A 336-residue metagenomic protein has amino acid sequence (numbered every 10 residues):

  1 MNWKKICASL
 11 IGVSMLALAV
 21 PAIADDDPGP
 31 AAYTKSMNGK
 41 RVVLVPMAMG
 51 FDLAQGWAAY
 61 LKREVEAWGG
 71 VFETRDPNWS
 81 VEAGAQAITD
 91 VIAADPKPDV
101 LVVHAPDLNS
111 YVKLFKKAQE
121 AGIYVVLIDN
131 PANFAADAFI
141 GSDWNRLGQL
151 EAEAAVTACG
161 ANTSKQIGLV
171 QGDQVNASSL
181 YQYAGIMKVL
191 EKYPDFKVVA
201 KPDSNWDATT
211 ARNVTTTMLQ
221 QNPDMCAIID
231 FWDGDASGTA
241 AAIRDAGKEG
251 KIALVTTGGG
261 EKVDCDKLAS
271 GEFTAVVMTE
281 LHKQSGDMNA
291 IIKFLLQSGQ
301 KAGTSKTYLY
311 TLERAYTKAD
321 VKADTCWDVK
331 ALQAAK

Functional and structural regions predicted by a protein language model:
M1-R41, P96, K116-I123, A323 (+1 more regions): Short, low-complexity disordered leader/linker segments with a strong preference for bacterial N-terminal type II
D25-K40, Q174, S178, V189-L190 (+1 more regions): Hinge/cleft segment of the Venus flytrap/periplasmic-binding protein
D27-Y60, E64-W68, F72-T89, V103-L108 (+3 more regions): Extracytoplasmic "Venus flytrap"
G29, S36-M37, G84, I140-Q166 (+4 more regions): Hydrophobic alpha-helical segments within soluble ligand-binding/sensing domains
L53-A67, L147-A154, A177-F196, T210 (+5 more regions): Short, solvent-exposed amphipathic alpha-helices that sit in or adjacent to ligand/effector-binding or catalytic
T74-D76, A132-V156, L169-Q171, K201 (+1 more regions): Short beta-strand elements at the ligand-binding edges of bilobed clamshell
D99-E120, I186, A200, S204-D266: Hydrophobic alpha-helical
L108-R146, Q166, G260-A269, F273-T274 (+2 more regions): Flexible loop/hinge segments that line or gate small-molecule binding clefts
